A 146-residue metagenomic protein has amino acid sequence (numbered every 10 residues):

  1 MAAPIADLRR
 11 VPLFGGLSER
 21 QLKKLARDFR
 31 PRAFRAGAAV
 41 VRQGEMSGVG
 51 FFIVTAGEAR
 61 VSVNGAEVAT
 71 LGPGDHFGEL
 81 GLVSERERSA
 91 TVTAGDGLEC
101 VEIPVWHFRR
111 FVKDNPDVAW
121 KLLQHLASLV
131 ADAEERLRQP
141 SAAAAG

Functional and structural regions predicted by a protein language model:
A2-D7, K24, R110, E135: Cytoplasmic (intracellular) domains, linkers, and terminal tails of multi-pass ion channels
I5, R9-N64, L71: Regulatory nucleotide-sensing modules
D7, E67-Q124, S128-A131: Cyclic-nucleotide recognition modules
D117, A142-G146: Phosphate-/nucleic-acid-contacting segments
